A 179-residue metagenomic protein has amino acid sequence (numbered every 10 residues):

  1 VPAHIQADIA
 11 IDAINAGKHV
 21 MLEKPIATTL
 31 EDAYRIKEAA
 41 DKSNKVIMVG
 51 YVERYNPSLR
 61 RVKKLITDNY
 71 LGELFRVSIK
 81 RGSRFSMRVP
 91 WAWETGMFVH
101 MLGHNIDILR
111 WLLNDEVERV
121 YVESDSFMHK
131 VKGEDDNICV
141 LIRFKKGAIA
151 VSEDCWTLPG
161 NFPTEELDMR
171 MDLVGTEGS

Functional and structural regions predicted by a protein language model:
V1-A39: Beta-loop-alpha module in the N-terminal Rossmann-like domain of NAD(P)-dependent dehydrogenases, especially those
D8, R35, R61-K64, I108 (+1 more regions): Alpha-helical elements of Rossmann-like donor-binding domains used by nucleotide-donor carbohydrate transfer enzymes
A16-K18, K42-V46, A148-I149: A short helix->loop->beta-strand "cap" motif at the edges of active sites that frequently abuts
H19, L71, T176-S179: Short, intrinsically disordered, charge-balanced linker/junction segments flanking boundaries in proteins
L22, I47-V49, S78, S152: Hydrophobic residues in well-ordered beta-strands that form the structural core
K24, N69, G147: Conserved G/P- and acidic residue-centered "switch" motifs that form tight phosphate/ATP-binding loops in soluble
V46, E53-K132: Predominantly a Rossmann-like dinucleotide-binding segment in NAD(P)-dependent oxidoreductases
I106-S179: Contiguous beta-strand/loop segments that form the cofactor/metal-binding neighborhood of enzyme cores
